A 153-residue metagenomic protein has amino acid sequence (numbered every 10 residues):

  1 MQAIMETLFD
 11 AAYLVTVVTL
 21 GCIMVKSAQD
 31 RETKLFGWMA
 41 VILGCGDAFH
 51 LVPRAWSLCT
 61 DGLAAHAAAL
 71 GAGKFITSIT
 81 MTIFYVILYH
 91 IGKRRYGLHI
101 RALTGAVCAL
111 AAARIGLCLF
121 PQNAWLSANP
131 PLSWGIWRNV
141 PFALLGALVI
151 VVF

Functional and structural regions predicted by a protein language model:
M1-M5, G62-F75, S127-V140: Non-cytosolic membrane-interface motifs at loop->transmembrane helix junctions
M1-T19: Hydrophobic transmembrane alpha-helical segments in integral membrane proteins
A3, T7, G44, H50-L51 (+3 more regions): Hydrophobic transmembrane-helix microenvironments that flank and shape a buried ionizable site
Y13, V17-C22, A147-F153: C-terminal transmembrane-bundle signature of multipass membrane proteins, characterized by strong activation on
G21-V25, F49-H66, G71-G105: Internal transmembrane alpha-helix with an interfacial aromatic "cap," most often the third helix
A28-I42, G97-V107: Membrane-interfacial loop-to-transmembrane alpha-helix junctions, especially the N-terminal start
G46-L63, R114-P130: Hydrophobic transmembrane helix segments
I76-I150: Membrane-proximal helix-loop-helix units in multi-pass membrane proteins
